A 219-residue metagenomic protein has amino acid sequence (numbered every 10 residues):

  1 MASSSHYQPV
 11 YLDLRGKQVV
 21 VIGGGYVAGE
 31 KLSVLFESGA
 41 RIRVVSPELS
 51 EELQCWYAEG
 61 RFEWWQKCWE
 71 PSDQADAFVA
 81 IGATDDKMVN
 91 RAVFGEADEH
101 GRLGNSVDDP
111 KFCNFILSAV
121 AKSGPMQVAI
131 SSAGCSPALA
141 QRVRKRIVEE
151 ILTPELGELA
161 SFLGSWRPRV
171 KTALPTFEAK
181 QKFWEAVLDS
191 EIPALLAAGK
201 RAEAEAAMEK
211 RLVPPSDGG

Functional and structural regions predicted by a protein language model:
M1-W56: Hydrophobic, well-ordered beta-alpha structural blocks that scaffold small-molecule cofactor pockets
Q18, F78-V79: Structural motif
Y26-V27, K87-M88, G134: Residue-level detector of alpha-helix initiation sites
S46, W64-C68, D108: Short loop/edge segments at beta-strand edges and connector loops that shape dinucleotide/nucleotide cofactor-binding
C55-A75: Glycine-rich, highly charged phosphate/nucleotide-binding loops
V79-D85, N90-L117: ADP-ribose/adenylate-binding Rossmann-like module
D85, S106-G157: E1/E1-like adenylate-forming module used to activate ubiquitin-like modifiers and sulfur-carrier proteins
G134-G219: An accessory alpha-helical subdomain
